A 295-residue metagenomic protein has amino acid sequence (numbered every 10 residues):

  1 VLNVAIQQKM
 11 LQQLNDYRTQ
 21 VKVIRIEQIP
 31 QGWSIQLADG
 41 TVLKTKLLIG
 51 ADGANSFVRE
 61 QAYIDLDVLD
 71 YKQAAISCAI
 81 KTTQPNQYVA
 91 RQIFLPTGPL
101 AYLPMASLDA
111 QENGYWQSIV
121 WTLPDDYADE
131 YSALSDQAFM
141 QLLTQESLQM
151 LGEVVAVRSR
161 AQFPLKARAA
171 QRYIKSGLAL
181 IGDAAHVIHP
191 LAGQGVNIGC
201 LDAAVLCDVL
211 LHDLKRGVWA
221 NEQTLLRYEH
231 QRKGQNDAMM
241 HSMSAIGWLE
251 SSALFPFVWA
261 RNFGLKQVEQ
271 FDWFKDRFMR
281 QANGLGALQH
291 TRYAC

Functional and structural regions predicted by a protein language model:
V1-Q12, A128-S135, L165: Short beta-strand to alpha-helix junction loop
V1-Q61, L69-A74: Conserved N-terminal helical subregion
N3, Q7, L11, Q73 (+7 more regions): A general structural signal for well-ordered alpha-helical segments in protein cores
T19-V21, Q31, I76, P96-G98 (+2 more regions): Short beta-strand or tight-loop elements that sit immediately N-terminal to catalytic metal-binding acidic residues
V42, D70, N113, R172-Y173: Short, flexible hinge/linker loops that cap or flank conserved catalytic cores
L48-R160: Conserved FAD-binding catalytic core of PHBH/FMO-like flavoproteins
D129-E222: FAD/FMN-dependent oxidoreductases across multiple families
D208-C295: C-terminal helical "tail/cap" subdomain of flavin- and related membrane-associated enzymes
